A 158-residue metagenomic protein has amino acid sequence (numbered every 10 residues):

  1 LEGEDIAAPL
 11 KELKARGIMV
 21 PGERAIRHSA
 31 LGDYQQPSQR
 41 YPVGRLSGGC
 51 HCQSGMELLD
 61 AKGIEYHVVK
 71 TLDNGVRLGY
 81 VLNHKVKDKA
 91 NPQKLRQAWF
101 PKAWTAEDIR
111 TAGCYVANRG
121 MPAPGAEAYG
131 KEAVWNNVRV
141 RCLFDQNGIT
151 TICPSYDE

Functional and structural regions predicted by a protein language model:
L1-G130: N-terminal "domain-start" segment
V116-E158: Active-site or metal-binding loop neighborhoods of secreted/extracellular toxin and effector enzymes
